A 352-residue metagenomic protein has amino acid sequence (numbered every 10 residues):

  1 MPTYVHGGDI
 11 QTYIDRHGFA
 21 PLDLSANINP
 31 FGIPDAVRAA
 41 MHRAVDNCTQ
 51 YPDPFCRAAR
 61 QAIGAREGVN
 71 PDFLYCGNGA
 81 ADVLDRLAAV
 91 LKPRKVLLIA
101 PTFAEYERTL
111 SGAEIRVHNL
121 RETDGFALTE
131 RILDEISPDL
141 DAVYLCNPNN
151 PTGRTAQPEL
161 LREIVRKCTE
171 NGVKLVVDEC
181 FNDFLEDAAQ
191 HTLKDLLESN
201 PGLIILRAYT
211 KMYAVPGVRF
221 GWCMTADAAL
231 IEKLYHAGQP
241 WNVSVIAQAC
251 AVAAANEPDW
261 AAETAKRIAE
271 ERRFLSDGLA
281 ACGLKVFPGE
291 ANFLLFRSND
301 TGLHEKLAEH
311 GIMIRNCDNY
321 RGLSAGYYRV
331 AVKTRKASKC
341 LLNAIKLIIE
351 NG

Functional and structural regions predicted by a protein language model:
M1-Q50, V173: N-terminal "arm"/small-domain region of PLP-dependent enzymes with the aminotransferase-like
G32-P34, F55, G202-F287: PLP-dependent aminotransferase class I/II
P52, G64-R86: Short loop-beta-helix segment that forms the pyridoxal 5′-phosphate
A89-L145: PLP-dependent aminotransferase-like
N119, A142-N149, L175-E179, F287-G289: Short beta-strands and strand-loop turn motifs
A127-D139, P151-L175, E179-M212: Active-site pre-lysine segment of PLP-dependent enzymes
E159, E309-H310, N319-G352: PLP-dependent enzyme catalytic core of the Aspartate aminotransferase-like
A269, L279-H310: Conserved PLP-binding catalytic core of the aspartate aminotransferase-like
